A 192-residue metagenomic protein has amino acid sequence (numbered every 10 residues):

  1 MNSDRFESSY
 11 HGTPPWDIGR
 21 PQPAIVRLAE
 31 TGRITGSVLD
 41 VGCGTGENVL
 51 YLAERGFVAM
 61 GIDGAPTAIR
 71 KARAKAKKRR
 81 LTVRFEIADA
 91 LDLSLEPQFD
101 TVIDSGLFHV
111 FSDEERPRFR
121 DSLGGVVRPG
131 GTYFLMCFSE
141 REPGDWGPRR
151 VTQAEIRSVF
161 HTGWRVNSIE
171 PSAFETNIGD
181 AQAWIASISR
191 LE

Functional and structural regions predicted by a protein language model:
M1-L39, T45-P97, F111-V126, G131-E192: Class I (Rossmann-like) S-adenosyl-L-methionine-dependent methyltransferase catalytic domain, capturing the SAM-binding
D100: Conserved acidic residues
I103: A conserved beta-strand element that flanks and buttresses the S-adenosyl-L-methionine
G106-V110: Short catalytic micro-motifs in class I SAM-dependent methyltransferases
